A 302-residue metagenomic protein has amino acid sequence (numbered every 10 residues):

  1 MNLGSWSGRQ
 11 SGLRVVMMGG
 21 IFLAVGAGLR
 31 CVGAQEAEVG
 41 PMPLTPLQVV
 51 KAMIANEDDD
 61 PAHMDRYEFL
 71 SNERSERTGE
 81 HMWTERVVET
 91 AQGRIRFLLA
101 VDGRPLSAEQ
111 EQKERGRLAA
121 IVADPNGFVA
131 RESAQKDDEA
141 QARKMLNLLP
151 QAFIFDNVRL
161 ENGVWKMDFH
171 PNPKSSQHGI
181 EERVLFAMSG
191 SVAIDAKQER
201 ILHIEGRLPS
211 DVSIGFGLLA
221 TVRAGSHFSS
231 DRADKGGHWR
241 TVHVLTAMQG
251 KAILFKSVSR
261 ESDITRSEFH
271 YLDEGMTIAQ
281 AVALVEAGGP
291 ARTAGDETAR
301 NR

Functional and structural regions predicted by a protein language model:
M1-S11: N-terminal secretory signal peptides that target proteins for export/translocation
L13, M17, A134-Q135: Intrinsic structural disorder/low-complexity segments
V16-A27: Bacterial N-terminal signal peptides
G28-E36: Signal peptide processing junction and immediate N-terminal pro/mature segment of secreted/exported proteins
Q35-S189, K197-L202, R207-G225, D231-R240 (+1 more regions): Structured extracytoplasmic
